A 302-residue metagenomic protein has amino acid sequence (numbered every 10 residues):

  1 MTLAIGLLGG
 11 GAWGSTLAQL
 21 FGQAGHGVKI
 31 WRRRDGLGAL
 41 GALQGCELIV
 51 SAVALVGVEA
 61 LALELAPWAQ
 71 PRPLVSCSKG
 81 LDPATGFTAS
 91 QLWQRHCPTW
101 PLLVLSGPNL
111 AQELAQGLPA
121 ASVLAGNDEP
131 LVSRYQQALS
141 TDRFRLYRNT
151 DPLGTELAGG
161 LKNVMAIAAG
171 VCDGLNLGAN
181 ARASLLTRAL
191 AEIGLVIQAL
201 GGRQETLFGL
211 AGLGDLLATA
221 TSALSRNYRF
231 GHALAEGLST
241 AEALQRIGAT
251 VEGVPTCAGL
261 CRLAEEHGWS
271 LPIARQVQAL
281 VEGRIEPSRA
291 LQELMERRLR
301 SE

Functional and structural regions predicted by a protein language model:
M1-G45: NAD(P)+-binding Rossmann beta1-loop-alpha1 motif at the extreme N-terminus of oxidoreductases
G10, A52-A54, T221: Glycine-rich, N-terminal phosphate-binding loop of Rossmann-like dinucleotide-binding domains
L17, G41-P119, Y135-Q137: Rossmann-like NAD(P)(H) cofactor-binding subdomain of soluble oxidoreductases
E64, W68, L92-T99, P119-T206: Internal alpha-helical scaffold of NAD(P)-dependent oxidoreductase catalytic cores
S76, P101-S106, L146-T150, F208-G209 (+1 more regions): General beta-strand structural signal in soluble alpha/beta enzymes
A169-D173, Q198-G202, T206-F208, G212 (+1 more regions): NAD(P)-dependent Rossmann-like dehydrogenase/reductase catalytic/cofactor-binding core
